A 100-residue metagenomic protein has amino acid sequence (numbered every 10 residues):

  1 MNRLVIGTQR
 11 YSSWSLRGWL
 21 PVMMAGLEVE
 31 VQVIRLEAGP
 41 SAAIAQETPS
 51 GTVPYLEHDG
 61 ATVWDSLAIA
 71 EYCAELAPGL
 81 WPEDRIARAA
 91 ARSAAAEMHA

Functional and structural regions predicted by a protein language model:
M1-A100: GST-like domain detector, emphasizing the conserved glutathione-binding G-site in the N-terminal thioredoxin-like
